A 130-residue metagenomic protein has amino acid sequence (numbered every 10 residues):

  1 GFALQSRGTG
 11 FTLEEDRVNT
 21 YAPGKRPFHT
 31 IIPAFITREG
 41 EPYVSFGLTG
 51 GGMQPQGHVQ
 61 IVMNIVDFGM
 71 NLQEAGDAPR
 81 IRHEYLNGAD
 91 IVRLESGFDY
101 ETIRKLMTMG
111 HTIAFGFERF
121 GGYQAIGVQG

Functional and structural regions predicted by a protein language model:
G1-F117: Proteins synthesized as precursors that undergo proteolytic processing into mature forms
P33-F35, G122-Q129: Short beta-strand scaffold segments in enzyme catalytic cores
F117, Q129-G130: Intein/HINT protein-splicing elements and their conserved insertion hotspots or analogous self-processing inserts
